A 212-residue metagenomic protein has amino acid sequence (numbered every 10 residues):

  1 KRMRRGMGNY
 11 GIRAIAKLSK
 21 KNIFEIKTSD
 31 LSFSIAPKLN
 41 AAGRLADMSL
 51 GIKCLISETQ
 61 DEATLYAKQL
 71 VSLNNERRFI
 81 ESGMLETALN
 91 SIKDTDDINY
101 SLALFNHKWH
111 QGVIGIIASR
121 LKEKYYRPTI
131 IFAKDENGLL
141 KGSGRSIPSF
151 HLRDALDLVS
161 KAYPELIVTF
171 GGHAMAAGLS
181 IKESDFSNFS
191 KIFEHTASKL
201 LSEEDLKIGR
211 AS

Functional and structural regions predicted by a protein language model:
K1-D185: Hydrophobic helix-and-loop "lid/oligomerization" segment in the mid-to-C-terminal part of catalytic domains
L156-V159, S190-A197: Short amphipathic alpha-helices in soluble, non-transmembrane regions that often serve as interface/regulatory elements
A162-L166, H195-E203: A common structural junction motif
K207-I208: Cytosolic C-terminal regulatory domains/tails of membrane transporters and channels
A211-S212: Conserved small/polar residues in nucleotide/adenosyl-binding loops
